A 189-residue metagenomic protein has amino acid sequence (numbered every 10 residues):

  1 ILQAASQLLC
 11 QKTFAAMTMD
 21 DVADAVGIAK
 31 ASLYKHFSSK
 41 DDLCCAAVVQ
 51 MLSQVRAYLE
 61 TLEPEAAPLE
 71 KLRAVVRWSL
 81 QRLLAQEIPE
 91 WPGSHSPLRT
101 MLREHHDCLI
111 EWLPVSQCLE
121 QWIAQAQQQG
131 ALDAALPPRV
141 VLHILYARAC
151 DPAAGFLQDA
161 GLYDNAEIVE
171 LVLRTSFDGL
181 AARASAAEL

Functional and structural regions predicted by a protein language model:
Q3-Q7, Q11, D24-A25, D42-L62 (+6 more regions): Alpha-helical structural segments
L8-M17, F37: Short helix/strand-capping hinge loops at secondary-structure junctions that flank key functional elements
A16, A31, K40-D41, W91: A short, glycine- and basic residue-enriched loop/turn that sits immediately adjacent to a domain's principal
D20: Residues within the helices of the helix-turn-helix
G27-F37: Short hydrophobic/aromatic patch on the recognition helix
A74, Q81, Q117, Q121-Q129 (+2 more regions): C-terminal peripheral helix-coil segments that are non-catalytic and often amphipathic
L80-E120, V140: Short secondary-structure transition hinges
